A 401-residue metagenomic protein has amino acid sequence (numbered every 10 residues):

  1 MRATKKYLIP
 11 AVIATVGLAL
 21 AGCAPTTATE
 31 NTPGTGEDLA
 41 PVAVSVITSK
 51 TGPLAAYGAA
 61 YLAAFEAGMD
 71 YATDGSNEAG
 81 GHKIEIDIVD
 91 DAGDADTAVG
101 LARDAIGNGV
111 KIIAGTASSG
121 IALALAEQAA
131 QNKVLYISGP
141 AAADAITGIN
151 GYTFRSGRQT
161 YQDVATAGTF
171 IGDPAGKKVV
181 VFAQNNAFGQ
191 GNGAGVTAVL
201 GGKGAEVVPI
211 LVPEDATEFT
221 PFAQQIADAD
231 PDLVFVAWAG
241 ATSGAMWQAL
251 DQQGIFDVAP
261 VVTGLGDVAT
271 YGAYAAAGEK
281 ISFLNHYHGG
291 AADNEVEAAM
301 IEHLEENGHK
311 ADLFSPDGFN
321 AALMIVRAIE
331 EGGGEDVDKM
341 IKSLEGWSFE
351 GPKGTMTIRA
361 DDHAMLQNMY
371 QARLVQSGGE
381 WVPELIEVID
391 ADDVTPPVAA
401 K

Functional and structural regions predicted by a protein language model:
M1-A43, D74, A399-K401: Short, low-complexity disordered leader/linker segments with a strong preference for bacterial N-terminal type II
E30-T32, Y57-A63, Y71, G75-T147 (+3 more regions): Beta-alpha junction/loop-to-helix N-cap segments that form part of ligand/metal-binding clefts
N31-G68, S76, D87-D96, A117-G120 (+3 more regions): Extracytoplasmic "Venus flytrap"
Y57-G75, T97, Y136, D163-T166 (+2 more regions): Short, solvent-exposed amphipathic alpha-helices that sit in or adjacent to ligand/effector-binding or catalytic
G100, A143-A145, G151-Q253, G290-A298: Extracellular/periplasmic Venus flytrap/periplasmic-binding protein
A105-A117, I137-G139, K178-A183, D230-G240 (+3 more regions): Periplasmic-binding protein-like
L250-F319, W381-A400: Extracellular/periplasmic periplasmic-binding protein-like sensory domains
E306-D312, V326-V382: Segments of small-molecule ligand-sensing domains
